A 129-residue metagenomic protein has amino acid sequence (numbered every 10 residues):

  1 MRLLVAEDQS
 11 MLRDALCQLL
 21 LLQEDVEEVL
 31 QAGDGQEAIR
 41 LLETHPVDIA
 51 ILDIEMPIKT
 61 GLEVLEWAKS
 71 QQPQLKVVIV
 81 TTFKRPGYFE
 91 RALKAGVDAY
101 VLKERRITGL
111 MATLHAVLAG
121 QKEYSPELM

Functional and structural regions predicted by a protein language model:
M1-L12, L16-L20: Conserved acidic segment of CheY-like receiver
D34-E37, T60-E63: Acidic catalytic/metal-coordinating carboxylates
H45-I51: Active-site beta3 strand of CheY-like receiver
M56: Receiver (REC) domain active-site loop signature in two-component systems and cognate sites in sensor histidine kinases
F83-K84: Short, conserved "switch-loop" micro-motifs in signal-transduction and mechanochemical regulators
G87-K94, L102-M129: Short, flexible helix-to-coil linker/hinge segments that flank and couple to helix-turn-helix
